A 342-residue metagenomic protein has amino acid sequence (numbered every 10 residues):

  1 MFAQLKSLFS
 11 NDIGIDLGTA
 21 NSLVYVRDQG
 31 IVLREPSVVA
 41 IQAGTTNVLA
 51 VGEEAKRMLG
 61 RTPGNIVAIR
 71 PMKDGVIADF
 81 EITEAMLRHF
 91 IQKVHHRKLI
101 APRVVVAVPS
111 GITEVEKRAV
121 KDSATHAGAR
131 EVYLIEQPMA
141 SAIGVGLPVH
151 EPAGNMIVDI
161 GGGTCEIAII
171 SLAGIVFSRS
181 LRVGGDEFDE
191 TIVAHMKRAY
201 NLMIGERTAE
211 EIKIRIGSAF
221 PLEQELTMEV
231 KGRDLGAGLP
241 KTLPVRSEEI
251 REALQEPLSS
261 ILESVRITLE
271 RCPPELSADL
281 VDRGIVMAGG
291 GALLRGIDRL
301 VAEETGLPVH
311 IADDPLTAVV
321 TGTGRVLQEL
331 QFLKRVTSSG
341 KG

Functional and structural regions predicted by a protein language model:
M1-I160, A168-V286, A292-G342: Nucleotide/phosphate-binding catalytic cleft detector across ATP-hydrolyzing and phosphate-transferring enzymes
C165: Acidic, divalent-metal-coordinating active-site segment for phosphoryl/phosphodiester hydrolysis, typified by short
